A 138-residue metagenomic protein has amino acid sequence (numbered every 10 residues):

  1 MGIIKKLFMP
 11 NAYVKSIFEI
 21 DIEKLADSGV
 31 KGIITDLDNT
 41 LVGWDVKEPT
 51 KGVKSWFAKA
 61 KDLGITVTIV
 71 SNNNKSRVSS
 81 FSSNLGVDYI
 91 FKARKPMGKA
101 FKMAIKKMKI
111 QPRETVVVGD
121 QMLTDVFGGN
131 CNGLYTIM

Functional and structural regions predicted by a protein language model:
M1-T35: Non-catalytic pre-domain segments flanking phosphatase-related domains
I33-P49, V53-S82: Substrate-recognition element of Asp-dependent hydrolases with the DxDx(T/V) motif
N72-N73, D88-M97: A short, structured active-site edge motif that brings together acidic residues
N84-G86, N132-G133: Short, structured coil segments at secondary-structure junctions
M97-L123: Conserved Lys-Pro-Asp/Glu-containing loop-to-beta segment of HAD-superfamily phosphomonoesterases, centered on
V118, L123-M138: Acidic, Mg2+-coordinating phosphoryl-transfer loop and its flanking beta/alpha structural elements, shared across
